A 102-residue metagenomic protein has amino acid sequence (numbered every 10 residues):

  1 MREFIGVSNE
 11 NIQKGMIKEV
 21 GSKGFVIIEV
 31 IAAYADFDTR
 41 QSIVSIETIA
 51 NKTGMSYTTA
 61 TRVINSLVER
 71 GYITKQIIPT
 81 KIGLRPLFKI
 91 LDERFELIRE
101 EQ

Functional and structural regions predicted by a protein language model:
M1-T59, Y72, K81-G83: Short recognition helix of helix-turn-helix/winged-helix DNA-binding domains
T58-Q102: Winged-helix/helix-turn-helix nucleic-acid-interaction surface
